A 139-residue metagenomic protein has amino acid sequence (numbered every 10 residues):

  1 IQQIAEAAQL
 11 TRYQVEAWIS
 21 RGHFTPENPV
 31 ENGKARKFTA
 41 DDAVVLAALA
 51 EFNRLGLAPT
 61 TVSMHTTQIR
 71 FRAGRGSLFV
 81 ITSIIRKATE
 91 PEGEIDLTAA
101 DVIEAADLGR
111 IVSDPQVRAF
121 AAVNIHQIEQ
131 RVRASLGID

Functional and structural regions predicted by a protein language model:
I1-W18: Polyanion-binding surface elements
W18, E31-N32, H65: Residue-level "edge-of-site" marker
G22: Glycine-centered, phosphate/nucleic-acid-interacting loop/turn motifs that mediate DNA/RNA or nucleotide
E27-L49: Short helix-start
D41-A73: A short, Lys/Arg-enriched interface patch at domain edges and termini
T67-D139: Low-complexity intrinsically disordered segments
